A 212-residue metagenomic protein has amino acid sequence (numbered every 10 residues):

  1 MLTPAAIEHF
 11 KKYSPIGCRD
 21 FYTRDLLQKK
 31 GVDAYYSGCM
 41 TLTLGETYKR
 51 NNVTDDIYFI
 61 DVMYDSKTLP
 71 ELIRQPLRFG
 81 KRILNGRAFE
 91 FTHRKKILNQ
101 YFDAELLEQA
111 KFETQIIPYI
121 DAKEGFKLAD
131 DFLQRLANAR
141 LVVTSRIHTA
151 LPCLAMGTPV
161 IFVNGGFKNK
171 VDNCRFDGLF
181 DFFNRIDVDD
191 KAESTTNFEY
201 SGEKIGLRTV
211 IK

Functional and structural regions predicted by a protein language model:
M1-K212: Active-site anion-handling motifs in enzyme catalytic cores
